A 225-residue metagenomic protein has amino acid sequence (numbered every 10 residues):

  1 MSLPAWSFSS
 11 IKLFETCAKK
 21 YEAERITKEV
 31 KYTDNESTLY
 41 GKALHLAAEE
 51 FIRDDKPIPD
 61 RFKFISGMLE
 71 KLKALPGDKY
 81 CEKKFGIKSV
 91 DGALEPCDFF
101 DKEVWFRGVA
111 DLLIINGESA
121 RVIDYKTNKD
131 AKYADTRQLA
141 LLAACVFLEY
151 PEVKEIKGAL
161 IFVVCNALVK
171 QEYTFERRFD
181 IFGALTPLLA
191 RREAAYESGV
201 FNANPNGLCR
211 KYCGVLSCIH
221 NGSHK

Functional and structural regions predicted by a protein language model:
M1-K225: RecB-family 4Fe-4S metal-dependent nuclease core
